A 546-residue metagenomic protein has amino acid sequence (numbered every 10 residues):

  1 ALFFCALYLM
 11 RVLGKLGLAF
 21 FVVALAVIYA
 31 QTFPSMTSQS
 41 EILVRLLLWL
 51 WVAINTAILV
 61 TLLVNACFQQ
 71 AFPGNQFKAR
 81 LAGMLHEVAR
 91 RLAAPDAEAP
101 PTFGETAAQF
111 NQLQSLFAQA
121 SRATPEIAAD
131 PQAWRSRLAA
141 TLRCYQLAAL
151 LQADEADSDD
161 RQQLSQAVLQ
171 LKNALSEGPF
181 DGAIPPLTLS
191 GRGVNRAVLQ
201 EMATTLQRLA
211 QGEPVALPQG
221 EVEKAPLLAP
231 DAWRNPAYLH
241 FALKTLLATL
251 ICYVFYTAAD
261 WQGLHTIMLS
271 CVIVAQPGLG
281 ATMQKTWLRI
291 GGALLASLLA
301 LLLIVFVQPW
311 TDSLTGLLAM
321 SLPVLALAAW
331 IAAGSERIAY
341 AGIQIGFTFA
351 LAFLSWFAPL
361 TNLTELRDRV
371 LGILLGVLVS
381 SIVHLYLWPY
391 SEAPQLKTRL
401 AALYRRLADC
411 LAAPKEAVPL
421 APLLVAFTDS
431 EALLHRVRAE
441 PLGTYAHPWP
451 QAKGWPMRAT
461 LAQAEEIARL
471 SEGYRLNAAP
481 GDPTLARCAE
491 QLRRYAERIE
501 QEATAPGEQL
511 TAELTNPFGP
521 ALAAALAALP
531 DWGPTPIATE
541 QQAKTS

Functional and structural regions predicted by a protein language model:
A1-F72, F180-I345, F357-L378, I382-A401 (+4 more regions): Alpha-helical transmembrane segments and their membrane-interface boundaries that form or gate the permeation pathway
E41, A66-Q262, Q395-G454, E465-S546: Long, hydrophobic alpha-helical segments that serve as membrane-spanning/inserting helices
A94-A97, F347, L371, L375 (+1 more regions): Low-complexity, compositionally biased segments
A350: Flexible, polar/acidic helix-loop-strand segments at domain edges
